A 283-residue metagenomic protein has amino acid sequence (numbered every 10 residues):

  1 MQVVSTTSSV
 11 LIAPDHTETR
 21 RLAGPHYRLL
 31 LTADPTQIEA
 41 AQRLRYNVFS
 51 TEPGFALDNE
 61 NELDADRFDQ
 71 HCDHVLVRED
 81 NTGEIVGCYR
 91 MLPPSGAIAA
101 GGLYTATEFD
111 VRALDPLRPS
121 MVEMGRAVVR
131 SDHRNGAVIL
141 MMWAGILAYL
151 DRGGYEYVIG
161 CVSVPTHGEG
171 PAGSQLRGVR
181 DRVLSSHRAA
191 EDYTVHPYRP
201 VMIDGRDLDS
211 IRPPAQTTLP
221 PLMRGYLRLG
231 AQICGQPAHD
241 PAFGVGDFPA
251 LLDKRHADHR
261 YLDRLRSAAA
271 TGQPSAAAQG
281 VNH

Functional and structural regions predicted by a protein language model:
M1-V10: Eukaryotic low-complexity, non-globular regulatory regions
T7, T17-V86, R90-P93: Short amphipathic alpha-helix that is part of the acyltransferase structural core
D66, A172-L176, F248-L252: Short low-complexity, flexible loop/linker segments enriched in glycine and/or proline with clustered acidic
C72, V245-P249: Short hydrophobic/aromatic beta-strand or adjacent loop that forms the aromatic wall/cage of a ligand/substrate-binding
P94-Q232, P237-H239, G244-V245, A257: Acyl-donor binding region in acyl/amide transferases
A106-T107, D263-T271: Short intrinsically disordered coil segments
H256-D263: Long, contiguous binding/interaction regions
A268-H283: Short, cationic low-complexity segments
